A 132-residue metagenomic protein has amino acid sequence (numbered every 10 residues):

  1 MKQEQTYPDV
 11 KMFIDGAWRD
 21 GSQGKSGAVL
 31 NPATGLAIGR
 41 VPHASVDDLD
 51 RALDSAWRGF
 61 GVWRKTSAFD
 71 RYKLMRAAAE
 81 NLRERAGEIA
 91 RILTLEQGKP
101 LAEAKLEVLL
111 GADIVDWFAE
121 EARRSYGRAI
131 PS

Functional and structural regions predicted by a protein language model:
M1-R40, K73, A77, S125-S132: Terminal low-complexity tails and localization/encapsulation signals of metabolic enzymes
L36-S125: Glycine-rich loop-to-alpha-helix module at the N-terminal edge of alpha/beta enzyme cores
